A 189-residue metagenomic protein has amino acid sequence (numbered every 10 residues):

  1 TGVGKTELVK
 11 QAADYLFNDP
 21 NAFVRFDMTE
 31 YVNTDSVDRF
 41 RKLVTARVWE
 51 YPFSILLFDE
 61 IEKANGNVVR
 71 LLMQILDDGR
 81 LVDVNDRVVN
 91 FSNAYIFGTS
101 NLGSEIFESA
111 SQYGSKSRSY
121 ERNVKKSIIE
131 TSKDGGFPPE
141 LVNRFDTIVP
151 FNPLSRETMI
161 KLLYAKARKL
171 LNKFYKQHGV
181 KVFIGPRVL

Functional and structural regions predicted by a protein language model:
T1-L189: AAA+ P-loop NTPase nucleotide-binding core of proteostasis motors
